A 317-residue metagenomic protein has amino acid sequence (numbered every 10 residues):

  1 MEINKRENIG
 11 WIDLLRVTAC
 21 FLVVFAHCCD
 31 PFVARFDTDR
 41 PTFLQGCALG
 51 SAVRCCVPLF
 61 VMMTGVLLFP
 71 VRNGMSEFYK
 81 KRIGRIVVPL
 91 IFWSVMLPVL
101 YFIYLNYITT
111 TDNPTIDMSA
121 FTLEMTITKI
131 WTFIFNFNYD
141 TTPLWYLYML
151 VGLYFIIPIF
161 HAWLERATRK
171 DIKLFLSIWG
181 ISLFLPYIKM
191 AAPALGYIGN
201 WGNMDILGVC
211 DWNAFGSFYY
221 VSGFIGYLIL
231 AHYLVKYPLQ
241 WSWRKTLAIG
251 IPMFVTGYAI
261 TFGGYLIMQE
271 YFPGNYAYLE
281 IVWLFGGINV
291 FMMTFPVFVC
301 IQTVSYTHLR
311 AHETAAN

Functional and structural regions predicted by a protein language model:
M1-N8: Short, Lys/Arg-rich, polar N-terminal cytosolic tail immediately upstream of the first transmembrane signal-anchor
G10-V71, I86-S94, S217, S222: Functionally critical transmembrane alpha-helices in membrane proteins and complexes, commonly lining
F25, S94, I178-K189, M253-L266: Aromatic-anchored segments of alpha-helical transmembrane domains
Q45-V57, I134-M149, M190-G226, T261-F295: Interfacial loop-to-helix transition and helix-capping segments at the boundaries of transmembrane helices
V53-R82, W93-D112, V299-I301: Juxtamembrane transmembrane-helix termini
F60-V61, L67-P70, L100-T109, E124-L195 (+1 more regions): Hydrophobic alpha-helical segments with transmembrane-like composition
T307-T314: Conserved small/polar residues in nucleotide/adenosyl-binding loops
